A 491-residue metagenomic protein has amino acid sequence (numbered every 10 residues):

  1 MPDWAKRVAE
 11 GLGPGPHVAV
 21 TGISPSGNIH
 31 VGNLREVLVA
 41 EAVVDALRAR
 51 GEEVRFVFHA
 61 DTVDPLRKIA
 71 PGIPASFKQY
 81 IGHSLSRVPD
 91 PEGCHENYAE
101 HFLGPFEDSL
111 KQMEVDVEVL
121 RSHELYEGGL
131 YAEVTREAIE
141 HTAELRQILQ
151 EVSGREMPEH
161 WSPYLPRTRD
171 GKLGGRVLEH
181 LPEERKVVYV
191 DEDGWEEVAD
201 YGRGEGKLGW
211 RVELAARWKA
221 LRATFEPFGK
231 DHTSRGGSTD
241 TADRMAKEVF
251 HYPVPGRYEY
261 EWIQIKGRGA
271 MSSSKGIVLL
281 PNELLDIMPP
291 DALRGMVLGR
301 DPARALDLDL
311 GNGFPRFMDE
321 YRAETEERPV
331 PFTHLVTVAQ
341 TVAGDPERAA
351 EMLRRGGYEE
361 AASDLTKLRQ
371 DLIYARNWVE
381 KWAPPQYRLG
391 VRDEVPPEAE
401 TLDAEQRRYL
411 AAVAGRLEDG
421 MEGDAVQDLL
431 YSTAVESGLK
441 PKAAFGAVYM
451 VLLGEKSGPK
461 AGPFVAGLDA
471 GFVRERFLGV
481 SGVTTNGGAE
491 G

Functional and structural regions predicted by a protein language model:
M1-G72, A215-G236: N-terminal catalytic cores of NTP/NDP-binding nucleotidyl/phosphoryl-transfer enzymes
M1-P16, N28-I29, R55-V57, R146 (+2 more regions): Basic, alpha-helical terminal appendages of large translation-related enzymes
V20-I29, L120, A220-D231, I277-V278 (+3 more regions): Glycine- and acidic
H30, A138, P289, V448: Residue-level signal for inorganic ion chemistry
D64-Y80, V134-T135, G269-G276: Charged, often glycine-rich, active-site loop that binds/positions anionic groups
F77-M113: A glycine-rich helix N-cap at a beta->alpha junction
V115-K275, P281: Active-site cores that bind ATP or allylic diphosphates and position pyrophosphate for catalysis
S234, T239, A246, F250 (+2 more regions): Catalytic adenosine-cofactor/nucleotide-binding cores of aminoacyl-tRNA synthetases and other
